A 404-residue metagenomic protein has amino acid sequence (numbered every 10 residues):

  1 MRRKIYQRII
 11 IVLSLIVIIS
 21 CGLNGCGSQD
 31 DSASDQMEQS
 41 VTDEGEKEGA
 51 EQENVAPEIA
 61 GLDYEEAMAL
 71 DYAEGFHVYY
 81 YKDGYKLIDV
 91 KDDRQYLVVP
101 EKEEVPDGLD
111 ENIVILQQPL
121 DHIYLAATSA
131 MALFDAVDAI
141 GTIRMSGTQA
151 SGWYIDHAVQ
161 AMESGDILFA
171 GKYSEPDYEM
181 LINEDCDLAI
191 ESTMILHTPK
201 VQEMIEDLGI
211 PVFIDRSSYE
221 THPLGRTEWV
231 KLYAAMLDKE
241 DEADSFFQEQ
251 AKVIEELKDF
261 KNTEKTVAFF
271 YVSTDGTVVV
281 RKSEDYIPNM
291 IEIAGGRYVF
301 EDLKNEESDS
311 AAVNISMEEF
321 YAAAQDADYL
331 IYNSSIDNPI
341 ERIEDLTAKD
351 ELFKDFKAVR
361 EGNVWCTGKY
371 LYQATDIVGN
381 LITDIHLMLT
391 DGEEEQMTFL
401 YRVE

Functional and structural regions predicted by a protein language model:
R2-V12: Bacterial N-terminal signal peptides that target proteins for export
I19-G25: C-terminal motif of bacterial Sec signal peptides marking the signal peptidase cleavage site
C26-M131, E242-F269, E393-E404: Bacterial Sec-exported substrate-binding components of ABC uptake systems
E51-N54, E220-E249, Y329-E404: Structured C-terminal subdomain patch of bacterial secreted/periplasmic proteins
K86-V90, Y96-I182, L188-I195: A short, structured surface patch at a secondary-structure boundary
Q117, G171-P176, S192-P199, E220-T227 (+7 more regions): Soluble non-cytosolic domains of exported or imported proteins
D121, T128-A139, S146-H157, H197-K200 (+2 more regions): Extracytoplasmic ligand-binding site segments that recognize negatively charged/polar headgroups
V253, D259-E341: Flexible, glycine-rich surface segments
